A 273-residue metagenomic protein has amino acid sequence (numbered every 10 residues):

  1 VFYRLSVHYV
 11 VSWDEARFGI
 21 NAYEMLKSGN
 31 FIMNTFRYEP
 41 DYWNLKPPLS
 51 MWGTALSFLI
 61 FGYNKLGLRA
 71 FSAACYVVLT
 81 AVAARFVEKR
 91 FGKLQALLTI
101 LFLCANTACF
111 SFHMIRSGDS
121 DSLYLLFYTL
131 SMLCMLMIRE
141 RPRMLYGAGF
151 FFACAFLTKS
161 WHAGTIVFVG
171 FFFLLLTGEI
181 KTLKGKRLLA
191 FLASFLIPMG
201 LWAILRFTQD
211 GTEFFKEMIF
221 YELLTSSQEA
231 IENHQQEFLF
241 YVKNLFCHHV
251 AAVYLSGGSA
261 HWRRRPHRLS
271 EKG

Functional and structural regions predicted by a protein language model:
V1-E15, L101, A193-F207: Transmembrane signal-anchor helices characteristic of membrane glycosylation enzymes that use polyprenol
F2-R4, R17-Y42, L49: Extracytosolic helix-loop segments that constitute the early lumenal/periplasmic catalytic or substrate-binding loops
F18-N21, I138, F151-C154, T158 (+1 more regions): Transmembrane-lumen/periplasm boundary regions of multi-pass, lipid-linked membrane glycan transferases
P48-W52, F61-V78, M114, Y241: Loop-to-helix entry region of an early transmembrane alpha helix in multi-pass inner-membrane enzymes
A70-F91, L130: Transmembrane-helix motifs of polytopic, lipid-linked glycan transferases
K89-L94, T129-L145, A155: Membrane-interface transmembrane helices that cradle and orient dolichyl/undecaprenyl
T99-A105, F152: Short helix- or helix-capping micro-motifs that position conserved polar/aromatic residues at function-defining sites
H113-L123: Short acidic/glycine- and proline-prone juxtamembrane loop motifs at membrane-interface regions of multi-pass membrane
